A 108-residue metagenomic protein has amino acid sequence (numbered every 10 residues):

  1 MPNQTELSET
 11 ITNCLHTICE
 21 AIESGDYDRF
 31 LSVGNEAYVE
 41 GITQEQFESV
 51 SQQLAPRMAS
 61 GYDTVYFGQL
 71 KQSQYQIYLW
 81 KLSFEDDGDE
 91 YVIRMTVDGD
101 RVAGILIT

Functional and structural regions predicted by a protein language model:
M1-N3, V97-D100: Short, contiguous, well-ordered secondary-structure segments
M1-S24: Short, low-complexity N-terminal intrinsically disordered segments enriched in polar/charged residues
T5-L7, F30, K71-Q72: A short alpha-helix capping/helix-coil boundary motif
T12-N13, T17, R29-G68: Short solvent-exposed beta->alpha transition segments
Y27-D28, V102: Internal amphipathic alpha-helical segments of the cytochrome P450 catalytic fold
T43, A103-T108: A signal for specific C-terminal beta-sheet/loop modules enriched in small/flexible residues with GP/PG/PP motifs
S49-D98, G104-L106: Surface-exposed, charged secondary-structure patches
